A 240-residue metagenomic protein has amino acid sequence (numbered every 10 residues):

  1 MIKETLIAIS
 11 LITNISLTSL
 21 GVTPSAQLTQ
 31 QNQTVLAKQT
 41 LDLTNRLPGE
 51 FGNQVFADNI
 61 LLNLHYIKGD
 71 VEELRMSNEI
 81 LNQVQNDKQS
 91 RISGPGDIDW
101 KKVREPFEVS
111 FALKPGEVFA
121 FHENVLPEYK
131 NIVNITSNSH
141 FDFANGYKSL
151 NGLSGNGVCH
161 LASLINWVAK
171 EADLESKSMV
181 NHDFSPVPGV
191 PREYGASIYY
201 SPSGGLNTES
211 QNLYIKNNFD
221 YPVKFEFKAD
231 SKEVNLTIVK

Functional and structural regions predicted by a protein language model:
M1-I7: Bacterial N-terminal signal peptides that target proteins for export
I2, L17, G21-P24, L28-K240: Well-ordered beta-sheet/strand-loop patches within structured domains
I7, L11-I15: Hydrophobic helical h-region of N-terminal Sec-dependent signal peptides in bacterial secretory/periplasmic proteins
